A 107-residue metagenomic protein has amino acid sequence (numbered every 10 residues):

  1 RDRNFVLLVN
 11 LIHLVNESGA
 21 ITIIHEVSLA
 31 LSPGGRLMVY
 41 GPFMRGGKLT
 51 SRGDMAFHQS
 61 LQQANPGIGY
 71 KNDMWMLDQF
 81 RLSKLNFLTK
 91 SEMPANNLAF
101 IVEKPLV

Functional and structural regions predicted by a protein language model:
R1: Short conserved loop adjoining the S-adenosyl-L-methionine
N4-I21: A short SAM/SAH-binding and catalytic strip from SAM-dependent methyltransferases
E17, K48-L49: Short glycine-/acidic-enriched loop or helix-start segments at secondary-structure transitions that form or flank
I21-R36: A short glycine-rich, Lys/Arg-flanked "PGG" loop and its adjoining helix->strand segment in the class I
G34-G46: Conserved beta-strand signature within the Rossmann-like core of class I S-adenosyl-L-methionine
R52-N72, E92: Acceptor-substrate binding/catalytic loop of class I
P66-K84: Short alpha-helix
S83-V107: Core SAM-dependent methyltransferase catalytic element
